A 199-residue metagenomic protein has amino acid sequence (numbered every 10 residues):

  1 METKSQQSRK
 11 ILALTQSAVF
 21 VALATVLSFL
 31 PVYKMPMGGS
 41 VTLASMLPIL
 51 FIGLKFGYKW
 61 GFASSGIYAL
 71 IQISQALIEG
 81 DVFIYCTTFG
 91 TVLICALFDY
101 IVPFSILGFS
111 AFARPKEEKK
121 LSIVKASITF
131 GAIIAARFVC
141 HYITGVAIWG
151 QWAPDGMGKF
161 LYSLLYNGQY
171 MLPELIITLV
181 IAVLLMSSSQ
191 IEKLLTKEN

Functional and structural regions predicted by a protein language model:
M1-A63: Hydrophobic transmembrane alpha-helices
M1-V21, A126-S127, V146, M157-N199: Alpha-helical transmembrane segments and their cytosolic interface
L14-V19, L47, F62-G66, L93-L97 (+7 more regions): Hydrophobic alpha-helical transmembrane segments
V21, T25, Y68-Q72, I134-F138: Residue-level recognition of pore/gate-forming positions within transmembrane alpha-helices of multi-pass
L27-V41, I67-A113: Interfacial aromatic-anchored transmembrane helix boundaries in multi-pass membrane proteins
L54-F56, F109-E117, L185-E192: Structural signal for the C-terminal ends of transmembrane alpha-helices and the immediately following loop
G61, P115-F138, E198-N199: Internal alpha-helical transmembrane segments of multi-pass membrane proteins
I71-A76, A136-I148: C-terminal TM-helix exit segments that contain a strictly Trp-centered aromatic cap at the helix terminus
